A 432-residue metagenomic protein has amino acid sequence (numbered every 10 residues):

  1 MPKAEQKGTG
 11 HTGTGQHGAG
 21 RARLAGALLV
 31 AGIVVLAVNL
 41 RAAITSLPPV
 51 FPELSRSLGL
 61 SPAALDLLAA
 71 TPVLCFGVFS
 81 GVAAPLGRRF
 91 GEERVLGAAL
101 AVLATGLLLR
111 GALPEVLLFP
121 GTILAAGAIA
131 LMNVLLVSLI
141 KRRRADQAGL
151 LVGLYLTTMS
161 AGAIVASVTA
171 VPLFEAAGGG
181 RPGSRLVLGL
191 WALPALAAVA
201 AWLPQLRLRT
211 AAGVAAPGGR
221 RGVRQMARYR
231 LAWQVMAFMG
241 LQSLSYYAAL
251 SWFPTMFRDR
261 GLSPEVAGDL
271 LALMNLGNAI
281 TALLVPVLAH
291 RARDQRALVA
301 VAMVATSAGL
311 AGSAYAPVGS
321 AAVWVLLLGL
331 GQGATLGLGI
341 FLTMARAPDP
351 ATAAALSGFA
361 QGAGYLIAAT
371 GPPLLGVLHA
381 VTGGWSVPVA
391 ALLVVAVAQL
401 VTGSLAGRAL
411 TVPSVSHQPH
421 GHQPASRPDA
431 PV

Functional and structural regions predicted by a protein language model:
G15-R23, Q205-V235: Juxtamembrane intracellular "pre-TM" segments in multi-pass secondary transporters
P48, R230-A272, A279-A282: Extracytoplasmic gate region of multi-pass secondary transporters
V78-V116: Conserved MFS/SLC helix-loop-helix module at the cytosolic interface between two early adjacent transmembrane helices
F79-G91, T281-D294: Helix-to-loop junctions at the C-terminal end of transmembrane segments in multipass secondary transporters
E115, D146-R207: Helix-loop-helix hairpin linking two adjacent transmembrane segments in secondary transporters
I123-T157: Cytoplasmic helix-loop-helix junction between adjacent transmembrane helices in 12-TM secondary transporters
L131-R144, A334-P348: Intracellular juxtamembrane helix-capping segments at the cytosolic ends of symmetry-related transmembrane helices
P350-W385, L392: A late C-terminal transmembrane helix in Major Facilitator Superfamily
